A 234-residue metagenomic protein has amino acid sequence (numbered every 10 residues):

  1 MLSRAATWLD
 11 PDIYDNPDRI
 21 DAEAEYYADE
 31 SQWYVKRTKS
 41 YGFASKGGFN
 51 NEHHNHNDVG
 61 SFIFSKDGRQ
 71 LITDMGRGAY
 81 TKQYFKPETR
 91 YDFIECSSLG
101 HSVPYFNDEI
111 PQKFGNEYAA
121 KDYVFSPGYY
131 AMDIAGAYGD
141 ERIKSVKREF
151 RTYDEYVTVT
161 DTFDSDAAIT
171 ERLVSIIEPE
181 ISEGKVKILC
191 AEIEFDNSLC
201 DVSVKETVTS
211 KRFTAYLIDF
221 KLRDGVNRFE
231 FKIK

Functional and structural regions predicted by a protein language model:
M1-L71, R223: Carbohydrate-active enzyme catalytic cores, enriched for enzymes that act on polyanionic acidic polysaccharides
I72-G76: Catalytic Cys-His active-site segments of thiol-dependent hydrolases/isopeptidases
Y80-K234: CBM-like, beta-strand-rich accessory domains located in the C-terminal region of large, secreted polysaccharide-active
